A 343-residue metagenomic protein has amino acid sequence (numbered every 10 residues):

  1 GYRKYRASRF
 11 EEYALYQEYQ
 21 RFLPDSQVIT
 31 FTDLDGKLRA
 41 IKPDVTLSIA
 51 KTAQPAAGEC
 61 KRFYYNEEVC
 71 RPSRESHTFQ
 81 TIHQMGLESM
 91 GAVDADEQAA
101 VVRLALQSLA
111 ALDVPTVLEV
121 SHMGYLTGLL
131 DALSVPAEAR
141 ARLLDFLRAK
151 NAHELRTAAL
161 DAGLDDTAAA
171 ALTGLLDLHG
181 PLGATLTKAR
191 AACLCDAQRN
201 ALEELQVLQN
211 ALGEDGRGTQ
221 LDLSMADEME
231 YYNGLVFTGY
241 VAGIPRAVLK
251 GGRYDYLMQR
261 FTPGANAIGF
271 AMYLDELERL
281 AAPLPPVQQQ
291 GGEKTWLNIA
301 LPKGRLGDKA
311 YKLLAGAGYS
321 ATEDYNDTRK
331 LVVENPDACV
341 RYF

Functional and structural regions predicted by a protein language model:
G1-Y2, F10-A14, P24-S26, D44-A57 (+2 more regions): Positively charged, Gly/Ser-enriched RNA/tRNA-binding surfaces
R3-A7, G218-T219, G316-D324: Short secondary-structure junctions
F10-R39: Polyanion/phosphate-binding surface patch
S26-L34, V135-A159, L164, V241: Acidic, His- and aromatic-enriched active-site or binding-groove loops in soluble protein domains that engage sugars
T32-D35, A92, V241-I244, N335-P336: Short acidic-glycine loop/turn motifs at beta-strand connectors
T81-M85, S121-G128: Short, conserved phosphate-binding/catalytic loop or strand-edge motifs used in phosphoryl-/nucleotidyl-transfer
V117-S121, A300: Short internal beta-strands
G291-F343: N-terminal hydrophobic or amphipathic helices and topogenic motifs
